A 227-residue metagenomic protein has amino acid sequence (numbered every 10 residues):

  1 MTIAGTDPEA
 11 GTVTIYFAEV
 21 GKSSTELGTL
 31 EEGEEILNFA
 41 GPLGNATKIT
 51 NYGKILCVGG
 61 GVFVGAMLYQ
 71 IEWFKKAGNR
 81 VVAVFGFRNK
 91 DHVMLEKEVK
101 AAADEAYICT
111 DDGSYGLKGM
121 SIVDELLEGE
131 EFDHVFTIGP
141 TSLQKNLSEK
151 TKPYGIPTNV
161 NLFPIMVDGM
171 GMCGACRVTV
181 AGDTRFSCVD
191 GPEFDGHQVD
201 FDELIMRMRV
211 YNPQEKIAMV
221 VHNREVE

Functional and structural regions predicted by a protein language model:
M1-E32: Ferredoxin-reductase
A4, Y16, L37-F39, V189: Residues in well-ordered beta-strands of folded domains
K22-D168: FNR/FR-type flavoprotein reductase catalytic core
A66, T141, F163-E193: Local cysteine-cluster metal-coordination motifs and their immediate loop/turn environment, predominantly Fe-S cluster
A103-Y107, G129-E130, C176-T184, M219: Short, structured secondary-structure boundary patches
S148, G171, V199-D200: Short acidic, glycine/serine/threonine-rich loops at helix termini
F186-D190, F194-E227: Short Fe-S-cluster ligation motifs
